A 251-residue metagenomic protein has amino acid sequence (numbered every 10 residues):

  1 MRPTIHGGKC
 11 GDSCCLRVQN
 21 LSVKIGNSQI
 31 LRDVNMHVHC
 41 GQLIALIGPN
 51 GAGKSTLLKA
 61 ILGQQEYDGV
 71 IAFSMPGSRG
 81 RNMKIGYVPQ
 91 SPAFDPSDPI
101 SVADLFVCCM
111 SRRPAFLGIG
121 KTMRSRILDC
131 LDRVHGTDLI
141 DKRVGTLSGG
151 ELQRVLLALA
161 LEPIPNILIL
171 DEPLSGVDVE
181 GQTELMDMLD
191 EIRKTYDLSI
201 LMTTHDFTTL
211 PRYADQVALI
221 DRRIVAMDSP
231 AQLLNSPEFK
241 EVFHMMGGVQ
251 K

Functional and structural regions predicted by a protein language model:
I47-P49: The feature captures the beta-strand-to-loop junction immediately N-terminal to the Walker
K121-L139: Conserved ABC ATPase "signature" region
R143-L147, E151: Conserved ABC ATPase signature
L168-E172: Catalytic Walker B motif of ABC-type/P-loop ATPase nucleotide-binding domains
T204-H205: H-loop/switch region of ABC-family ATPase nucleotide-binding domains
R223-M246: Conserved beta-strand-loop-alpha-helix hinge in the C-terminal portion of ABC ATPase nucleotide-binding domains
